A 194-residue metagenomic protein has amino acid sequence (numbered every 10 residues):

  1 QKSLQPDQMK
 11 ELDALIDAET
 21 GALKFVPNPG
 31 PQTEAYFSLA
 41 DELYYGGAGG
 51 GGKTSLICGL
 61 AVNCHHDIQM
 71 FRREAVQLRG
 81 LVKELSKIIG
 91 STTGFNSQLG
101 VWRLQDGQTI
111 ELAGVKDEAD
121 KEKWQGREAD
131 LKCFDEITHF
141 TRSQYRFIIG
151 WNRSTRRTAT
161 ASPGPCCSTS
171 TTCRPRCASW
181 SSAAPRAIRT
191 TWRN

Functional and structural regions predicted by a protein language model:
Q1-N194: Short, flexible loop motifs at catalytic/binding sites
